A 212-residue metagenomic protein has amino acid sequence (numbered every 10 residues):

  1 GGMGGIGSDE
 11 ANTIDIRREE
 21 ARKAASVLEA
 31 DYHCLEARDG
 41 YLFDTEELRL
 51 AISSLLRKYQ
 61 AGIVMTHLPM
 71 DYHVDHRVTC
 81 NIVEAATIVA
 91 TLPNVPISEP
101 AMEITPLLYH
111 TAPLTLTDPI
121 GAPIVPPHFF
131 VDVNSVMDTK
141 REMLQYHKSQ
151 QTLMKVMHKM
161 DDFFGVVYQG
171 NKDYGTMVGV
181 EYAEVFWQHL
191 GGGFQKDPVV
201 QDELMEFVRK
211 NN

Functional and structural regions predicted by a protein language model:
G1-N12: ATP-dependent adenylation/pyrophosphate-handling site
D9-E10, G40-Y41, V156: A generic structural signal for short
N12-T13, D44: Residues that cap or flank secondary-structure elements
I14-R22, C80: Short, surface-exposed alpha-helical segments at coil->helix boundaries
R17, Y41-F43: Glycine/small-residue-rich loop that forms an oxyanion/phosphate-binding "nest" at active or ligand-binding sites
K23-V27, P100-E103: Short, conserved catalytic or adaptor-binding loops enriched in Gly and charged residues
A25-G40: A conserved beta-strand->alpha-helix junction
F43-N212: Metal-dependent de-N-acetylase/amidase catalytic core
